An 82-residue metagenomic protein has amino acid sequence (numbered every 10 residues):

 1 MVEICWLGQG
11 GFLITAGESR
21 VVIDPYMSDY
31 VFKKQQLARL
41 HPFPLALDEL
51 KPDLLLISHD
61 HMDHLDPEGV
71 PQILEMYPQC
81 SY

Functional and structural regions predicted by a protein language model:
V2, L65: Residue-level signal for the nucleotide or nucleotide-sugar donor/cofactor binding architecture
E3-W6, S81-Y82: Short, hydrophobic beta-strand segments that form beta-sheet elements in well-ordered domains
Q9-G11: Short hydrophobic/aromatic beta-strand or adjacent loop that forms the aromatic wall/cage of a ligand/substrate-binding
I14-G17: Active-site beta-strand termini and strand-to-loop segments that position acidic
S19, M76-S81: A short helix->loop->beta-strand "cap" motif at the edges of active sites that frequently abuts
S19-L56, D60, P67-Q72: Pre-active-site segment of Zn-dependent metallo-hydrolases
D53-L55, Q79-Y82: Hydrophobic beta-strand segments of well-ordered beta-sheets in folded domains
